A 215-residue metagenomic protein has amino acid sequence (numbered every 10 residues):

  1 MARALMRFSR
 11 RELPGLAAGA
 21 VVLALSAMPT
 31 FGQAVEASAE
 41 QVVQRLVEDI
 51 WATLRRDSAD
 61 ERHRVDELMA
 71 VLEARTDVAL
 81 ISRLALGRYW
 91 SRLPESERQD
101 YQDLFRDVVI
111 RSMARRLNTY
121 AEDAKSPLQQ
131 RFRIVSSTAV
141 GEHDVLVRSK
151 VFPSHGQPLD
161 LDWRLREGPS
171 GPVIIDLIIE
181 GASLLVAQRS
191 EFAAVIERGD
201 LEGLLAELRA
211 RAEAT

Functional and structural regions predicted by a protein language model:
M1-S9, L16-A27: N-terminal secretory signal peptides
M28-A34: Sec/Tat signal peptide C-region and signal peptidase I cleavage site
E36-L117: Early exported N-terminus immediately downstream of N-terminal targeting peptides
D103-D107, R111-L159, A214-T215: Surface-exposed, charged secondary-structure patches
P158-V186: Short beta-strand edge/turn micro-motifs at domain boundaries
D176-T215: Low-complexity, intrinsically disordered terminal/linker segments enriched in charged and Gly/Pro repeats
